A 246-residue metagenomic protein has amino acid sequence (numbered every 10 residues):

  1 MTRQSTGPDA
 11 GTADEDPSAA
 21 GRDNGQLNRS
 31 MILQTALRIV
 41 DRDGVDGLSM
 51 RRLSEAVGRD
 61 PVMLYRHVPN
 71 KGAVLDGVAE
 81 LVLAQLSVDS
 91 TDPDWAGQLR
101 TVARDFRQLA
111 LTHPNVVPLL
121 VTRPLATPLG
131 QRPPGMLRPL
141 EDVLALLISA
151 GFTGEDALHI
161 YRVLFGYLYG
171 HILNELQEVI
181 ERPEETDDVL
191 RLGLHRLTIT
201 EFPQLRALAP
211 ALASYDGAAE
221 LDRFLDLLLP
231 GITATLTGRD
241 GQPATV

Functional and structural regions predicted by a protein language model:
M1-A56, P69-D76: Basic, helix-initiating cap at the start of DNA-binding domains
M1-D16, S149, Q177-V246: C-terminal peripheral helix-coil segments that are non-catalytic and often amphipathic
M31-R38, R42-D43, G72-D89, T101-D105 (+3 more regions): Alpha-helical structural segments
R59-V68: Short hydrophobic/aromatic patch on the recognition helix
L81-L86, H113, V117, H171 (+1 more regions): A short secondary-structure junction motif
S87-L129, P134-R138, Y161: Hydrophobic alpha-helical connector segments
A126-G151, E155-R162, L173-N174, L192-P203: Amphipathic alpha-helical packing segments from all-alpha helical-bundle domains
L164-G170: A short structural micro-motif
